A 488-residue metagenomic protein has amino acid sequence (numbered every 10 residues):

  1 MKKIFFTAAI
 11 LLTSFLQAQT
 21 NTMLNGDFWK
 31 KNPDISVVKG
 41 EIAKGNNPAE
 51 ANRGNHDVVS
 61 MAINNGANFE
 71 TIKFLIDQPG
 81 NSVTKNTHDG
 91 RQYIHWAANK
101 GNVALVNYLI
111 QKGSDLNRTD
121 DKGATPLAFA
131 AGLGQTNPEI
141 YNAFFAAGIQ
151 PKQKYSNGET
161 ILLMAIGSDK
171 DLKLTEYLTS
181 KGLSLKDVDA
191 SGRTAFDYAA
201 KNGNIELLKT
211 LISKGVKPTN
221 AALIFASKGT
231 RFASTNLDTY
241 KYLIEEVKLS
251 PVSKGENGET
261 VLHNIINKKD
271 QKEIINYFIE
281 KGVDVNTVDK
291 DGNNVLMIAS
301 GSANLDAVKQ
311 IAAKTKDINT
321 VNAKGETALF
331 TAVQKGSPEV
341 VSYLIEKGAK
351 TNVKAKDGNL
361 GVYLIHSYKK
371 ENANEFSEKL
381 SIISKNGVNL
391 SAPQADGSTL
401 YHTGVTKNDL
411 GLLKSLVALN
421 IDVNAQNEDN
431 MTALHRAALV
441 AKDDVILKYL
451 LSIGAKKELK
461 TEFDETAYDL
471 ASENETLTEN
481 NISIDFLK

Functional and structural regions predicted by a protein language model:
M1-I4: Positively charged n-region of N-terminal signal peptides that target proteins for export
F6, L16-G80, K85-H88, S472 (+1 more regions): N-terminal leader/linker segments that initiate helical-solenoid repeat arrays
T20-W29, E50-I63, K85-H95, T119-A131 (+10 more regions): Ankyrin-repeat boundary/"N-cap" motif
K31-P33, M61-N68, W96-N102, F129-N137 (+10 more regions): Ankyrin repeat A-helix N-terminal signature
K39-N47, K73-S82, N107-D115, N142-P151 (+10 more regions): Ankyrin repeat domain, specifically the short helix-to-loop turn at the C-terminus of the second helix of each repeat
G134-H263, K268-Q271: Solenoidal tandem-repeat scaffolds enriched in leucines and small polar residues
N236-Q426: Eukaryotic tandem repeat interaction scaffolds
L451, K456-K488: Leucine-rich solenoid repeat scaffolds
